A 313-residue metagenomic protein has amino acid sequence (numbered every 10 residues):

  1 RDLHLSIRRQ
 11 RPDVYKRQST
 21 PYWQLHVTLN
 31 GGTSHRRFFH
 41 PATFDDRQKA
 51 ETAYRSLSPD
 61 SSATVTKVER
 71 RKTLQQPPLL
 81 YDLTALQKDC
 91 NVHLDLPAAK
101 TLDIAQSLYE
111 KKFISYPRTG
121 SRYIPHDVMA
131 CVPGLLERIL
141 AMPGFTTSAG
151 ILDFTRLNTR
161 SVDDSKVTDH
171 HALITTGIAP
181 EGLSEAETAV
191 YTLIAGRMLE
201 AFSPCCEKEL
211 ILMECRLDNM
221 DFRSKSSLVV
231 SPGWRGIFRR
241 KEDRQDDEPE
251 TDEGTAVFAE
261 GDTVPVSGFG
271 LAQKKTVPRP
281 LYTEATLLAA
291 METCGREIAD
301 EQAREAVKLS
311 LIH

Functional and structural regions predicted by a protein language model:
R1, R9-I312: Core catalytic DNA strand-manipulation module of type IA topoisomerases
